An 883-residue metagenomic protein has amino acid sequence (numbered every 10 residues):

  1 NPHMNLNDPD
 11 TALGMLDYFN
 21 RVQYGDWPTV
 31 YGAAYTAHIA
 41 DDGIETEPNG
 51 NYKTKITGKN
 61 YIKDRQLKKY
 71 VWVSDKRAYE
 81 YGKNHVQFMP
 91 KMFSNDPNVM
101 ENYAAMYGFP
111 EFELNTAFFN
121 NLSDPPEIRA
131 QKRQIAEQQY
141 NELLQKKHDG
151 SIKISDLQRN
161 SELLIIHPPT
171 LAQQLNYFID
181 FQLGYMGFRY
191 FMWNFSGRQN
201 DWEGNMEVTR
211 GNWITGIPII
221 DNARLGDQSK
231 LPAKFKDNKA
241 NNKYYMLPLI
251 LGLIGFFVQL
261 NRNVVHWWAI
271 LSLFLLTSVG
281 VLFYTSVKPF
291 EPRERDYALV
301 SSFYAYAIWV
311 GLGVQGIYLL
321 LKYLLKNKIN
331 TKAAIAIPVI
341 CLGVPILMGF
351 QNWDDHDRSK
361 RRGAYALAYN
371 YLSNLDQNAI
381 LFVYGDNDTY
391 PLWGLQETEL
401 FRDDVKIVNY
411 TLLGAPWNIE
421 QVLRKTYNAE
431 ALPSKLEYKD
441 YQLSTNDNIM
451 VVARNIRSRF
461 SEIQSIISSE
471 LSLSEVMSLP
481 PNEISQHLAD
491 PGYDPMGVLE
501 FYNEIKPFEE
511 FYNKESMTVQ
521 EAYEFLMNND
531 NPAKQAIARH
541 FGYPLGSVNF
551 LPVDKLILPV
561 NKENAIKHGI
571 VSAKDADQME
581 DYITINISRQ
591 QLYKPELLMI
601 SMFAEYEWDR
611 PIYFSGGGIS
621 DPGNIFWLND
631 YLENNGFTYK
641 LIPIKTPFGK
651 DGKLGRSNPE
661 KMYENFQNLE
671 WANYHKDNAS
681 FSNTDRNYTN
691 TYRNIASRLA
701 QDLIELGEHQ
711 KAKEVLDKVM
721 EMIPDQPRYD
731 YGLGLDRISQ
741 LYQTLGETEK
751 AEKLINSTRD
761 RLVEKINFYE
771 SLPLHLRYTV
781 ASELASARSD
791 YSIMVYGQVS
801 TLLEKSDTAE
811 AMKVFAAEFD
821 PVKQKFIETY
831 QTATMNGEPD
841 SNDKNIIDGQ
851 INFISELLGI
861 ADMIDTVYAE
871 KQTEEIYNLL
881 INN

Functional and structural regions predicted by a protein language model:
N1-L299, Y306-N378, Y390-N883: ER/secretory pathway lumenal C-terminal domains and tails of membrane proteins involved in glycoprotein biogenesis
